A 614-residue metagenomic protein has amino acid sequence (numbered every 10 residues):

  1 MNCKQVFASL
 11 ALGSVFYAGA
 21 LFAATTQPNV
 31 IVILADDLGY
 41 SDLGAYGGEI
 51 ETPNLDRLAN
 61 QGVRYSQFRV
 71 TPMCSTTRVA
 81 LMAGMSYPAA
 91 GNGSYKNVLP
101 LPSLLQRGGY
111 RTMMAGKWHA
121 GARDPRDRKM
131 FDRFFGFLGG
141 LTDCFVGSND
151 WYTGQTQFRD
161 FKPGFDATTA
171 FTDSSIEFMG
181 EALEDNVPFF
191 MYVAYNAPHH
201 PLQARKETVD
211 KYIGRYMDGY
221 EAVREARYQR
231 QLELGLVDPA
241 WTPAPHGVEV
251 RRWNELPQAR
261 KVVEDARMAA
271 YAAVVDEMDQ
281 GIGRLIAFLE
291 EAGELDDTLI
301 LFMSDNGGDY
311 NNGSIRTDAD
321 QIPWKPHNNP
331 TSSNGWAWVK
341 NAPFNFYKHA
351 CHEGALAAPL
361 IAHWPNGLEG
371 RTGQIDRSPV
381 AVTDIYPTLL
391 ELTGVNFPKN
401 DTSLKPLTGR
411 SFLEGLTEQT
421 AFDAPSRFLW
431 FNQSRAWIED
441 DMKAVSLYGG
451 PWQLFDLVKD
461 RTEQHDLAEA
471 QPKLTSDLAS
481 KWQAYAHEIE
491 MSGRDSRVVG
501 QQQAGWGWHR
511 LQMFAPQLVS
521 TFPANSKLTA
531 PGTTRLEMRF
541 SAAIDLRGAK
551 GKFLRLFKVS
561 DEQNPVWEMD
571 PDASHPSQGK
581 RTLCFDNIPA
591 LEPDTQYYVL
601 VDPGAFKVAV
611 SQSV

Functional and structural regions predicted by a protein language model:
M1-Q5: N-terminal secretory signal peptides that target proteins for export/translocation
A8-A20: Bacterial N-terminal signal peptides
L12, A23-Y448, W452, K459-S480 (+4 more regions): Formylglycine-dependent sulfatase
L12-S14, N311, K550, K607: Compositionally biased, intrinsically disordered low-complexity regions
T71, F455, D586-P589: Surface-exposed loop and edge beta-strand positions of immunoglobulin-like domains
S148-G154, L454, F553-L556, G604: Short polybasic amphipathic segments
R497-Q502: Glycine/proline-rich low-complexity spacer/linker segments in large multi-domain proteins
F514-V614: Acidic, low-complexity Ser/Thr/Gly/Pro-rich repeat segments typical of extracellular/periplasmic and surface-exposed
